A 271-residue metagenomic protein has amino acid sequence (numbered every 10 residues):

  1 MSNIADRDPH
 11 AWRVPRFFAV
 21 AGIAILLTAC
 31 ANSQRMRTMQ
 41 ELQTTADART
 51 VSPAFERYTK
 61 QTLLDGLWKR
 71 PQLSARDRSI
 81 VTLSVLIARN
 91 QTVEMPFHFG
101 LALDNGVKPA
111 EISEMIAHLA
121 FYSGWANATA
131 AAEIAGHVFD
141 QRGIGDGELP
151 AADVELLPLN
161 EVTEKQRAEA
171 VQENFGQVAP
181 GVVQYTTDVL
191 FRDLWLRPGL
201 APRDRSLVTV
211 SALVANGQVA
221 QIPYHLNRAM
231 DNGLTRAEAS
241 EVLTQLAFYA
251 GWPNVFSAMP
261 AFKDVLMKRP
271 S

Functional and structural regions predicted by a protein language model:
I4-A19: Bacterial N-terminal signal peptides that target proteins for export
F18-T28: Bacterial N-terminal signal peptides
C30-R76, R89, E94-F97, D104 (+4 more regions): Acidic, glycine/proline-rich low-complexity segments that act as flexible tails and inter-domain linkers
A75-S79, A110, P202-S206, G217 (+2 more regions): Aromatic- and histidine-enriched alpha-helix N-cap/loop-to-helix transition segments that scaffold the rims
R78-L86, M95, M115-I116, R205-L213 (+1 more regions): Short, structured motif recognition centered on aromatic/hydrophobic residues
H98-A130: Hydrophobic/aromatic-rich structural module bridging two neighboring secondary-structure elements via a short loop
N127-A128, Q218, E238-S257: Preference for long, well-ordered alpha-helical segments
